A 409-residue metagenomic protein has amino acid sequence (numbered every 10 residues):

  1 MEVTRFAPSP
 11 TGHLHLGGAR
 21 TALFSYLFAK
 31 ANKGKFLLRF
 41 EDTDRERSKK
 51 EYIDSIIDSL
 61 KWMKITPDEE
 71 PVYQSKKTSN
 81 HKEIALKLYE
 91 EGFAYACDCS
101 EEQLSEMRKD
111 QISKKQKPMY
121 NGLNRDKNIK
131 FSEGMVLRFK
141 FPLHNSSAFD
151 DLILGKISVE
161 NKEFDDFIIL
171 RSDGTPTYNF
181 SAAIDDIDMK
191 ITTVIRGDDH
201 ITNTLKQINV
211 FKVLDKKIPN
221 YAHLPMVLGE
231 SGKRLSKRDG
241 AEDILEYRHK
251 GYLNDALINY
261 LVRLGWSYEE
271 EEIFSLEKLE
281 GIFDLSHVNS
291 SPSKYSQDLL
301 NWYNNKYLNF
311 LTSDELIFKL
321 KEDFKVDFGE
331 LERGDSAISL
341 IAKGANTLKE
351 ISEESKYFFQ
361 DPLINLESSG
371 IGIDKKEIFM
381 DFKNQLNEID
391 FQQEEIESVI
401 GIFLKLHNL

Functional and structural regions predicted by a protein language model:
M1-S113, N203-K216: N-terminal Rossmann-like or analogous alpha/beta NTP/dinucleotide-binding catalytic cores that position adenine
P8-L14, V194, I402-H407: A short glycine/serine-rich beta->alpha loop
T11, A19, R45, K77 (+13 more regions): Short capping/connector residues at structural and topological boundaries
G12, G17-G18, K33-G34, K64 (+9 more regions): Glycine-centered flexibility sites
K50, D54, K64, I184 (+2 more regions): Conserved nucleotide- and phosphate/pyrophosphate-binding catalytic cores in adenylate/nucleotidyl-handling enzymes
L88, F139, L300: Conserved S/T- and glycine-rich ATP-binding loop of Class I adenylate-forming
Y95-H223, L228-K237, D243, Y268 (+1 more regions): Active-site cores that bind ATP or allylic diphosphates and position pyrophosphate for catalysis
